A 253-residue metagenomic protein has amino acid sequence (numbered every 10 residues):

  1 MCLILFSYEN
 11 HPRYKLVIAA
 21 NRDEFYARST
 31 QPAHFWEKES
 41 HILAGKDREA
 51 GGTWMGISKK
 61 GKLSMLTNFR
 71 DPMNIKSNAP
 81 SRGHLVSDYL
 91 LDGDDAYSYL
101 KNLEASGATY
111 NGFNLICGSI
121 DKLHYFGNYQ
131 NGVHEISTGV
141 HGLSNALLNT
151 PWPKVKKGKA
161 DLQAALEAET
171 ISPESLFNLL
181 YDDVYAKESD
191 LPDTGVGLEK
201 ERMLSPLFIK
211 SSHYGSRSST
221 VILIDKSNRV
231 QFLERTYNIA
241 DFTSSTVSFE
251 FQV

Functional and structural regions predicted by a protein language model:
M1-V253: N-terminal nucleophile
